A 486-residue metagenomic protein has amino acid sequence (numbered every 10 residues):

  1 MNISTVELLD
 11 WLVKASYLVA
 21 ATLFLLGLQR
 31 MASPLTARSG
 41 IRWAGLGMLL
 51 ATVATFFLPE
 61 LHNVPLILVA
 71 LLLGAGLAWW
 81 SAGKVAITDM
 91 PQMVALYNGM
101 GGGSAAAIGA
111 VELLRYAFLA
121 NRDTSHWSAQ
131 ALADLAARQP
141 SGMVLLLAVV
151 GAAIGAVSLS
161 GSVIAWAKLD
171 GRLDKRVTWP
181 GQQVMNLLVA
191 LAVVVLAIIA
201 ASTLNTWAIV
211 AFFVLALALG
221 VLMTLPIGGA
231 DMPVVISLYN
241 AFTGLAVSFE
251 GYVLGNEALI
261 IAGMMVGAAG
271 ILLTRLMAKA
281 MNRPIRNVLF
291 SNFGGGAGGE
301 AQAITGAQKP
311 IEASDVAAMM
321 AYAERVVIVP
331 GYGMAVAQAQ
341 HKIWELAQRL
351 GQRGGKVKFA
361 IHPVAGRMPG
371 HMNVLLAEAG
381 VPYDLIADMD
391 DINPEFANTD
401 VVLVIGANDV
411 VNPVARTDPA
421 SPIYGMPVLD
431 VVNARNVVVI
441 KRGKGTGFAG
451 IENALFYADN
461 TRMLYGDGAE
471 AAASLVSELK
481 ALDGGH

Functional and structural regions predicted by a protein language model:
M1-D10, T124-L135: Short, strongly hydrophobic alpha-helical membrane anchors
E7-A21, L58-A75, V144-L159, L204-L215: Structural signature of hydrophobic alpha-helical transmembrane segments
T22-T36, A75-V94, G161-R176, L219-M232 (+1 more regions): C-terminal ends of transmembrane helices
R38-G47, I67-A70, D89-G101, R176-L188 (+1 more regions): Cytoplasmic-side transmembrane-helix entry/capping segments in multi-pass membrane proteins
T55-L68, W80-P91, A106-L132: Transmembrane alpha-helix boundary signature
G228, T243-S248, Y252-R286: Mobile "lid/hinge" segments at catalytic clefts and subdomain interfaces of large enzymes
M265-A323: Membrane-interfacial segments at transmembrane helix termini in multi-pass membrane proteins
I304-H486: Structured cytosolic domains appended to multi-pass membrane proteins
